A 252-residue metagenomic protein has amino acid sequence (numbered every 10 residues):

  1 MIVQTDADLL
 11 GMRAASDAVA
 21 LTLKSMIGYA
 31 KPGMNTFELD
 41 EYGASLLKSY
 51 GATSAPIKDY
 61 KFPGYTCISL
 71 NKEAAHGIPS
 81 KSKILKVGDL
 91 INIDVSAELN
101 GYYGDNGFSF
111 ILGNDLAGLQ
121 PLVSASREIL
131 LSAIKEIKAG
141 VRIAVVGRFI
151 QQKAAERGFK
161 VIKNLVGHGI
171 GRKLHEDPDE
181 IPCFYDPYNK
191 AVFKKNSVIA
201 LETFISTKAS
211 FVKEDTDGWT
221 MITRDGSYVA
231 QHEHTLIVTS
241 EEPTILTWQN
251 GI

Functional and structural regions predicted by a protein language model:
M1-I252: Active-site neighborhoods and metal-handling regions in enzymes and metal-associated proteins
